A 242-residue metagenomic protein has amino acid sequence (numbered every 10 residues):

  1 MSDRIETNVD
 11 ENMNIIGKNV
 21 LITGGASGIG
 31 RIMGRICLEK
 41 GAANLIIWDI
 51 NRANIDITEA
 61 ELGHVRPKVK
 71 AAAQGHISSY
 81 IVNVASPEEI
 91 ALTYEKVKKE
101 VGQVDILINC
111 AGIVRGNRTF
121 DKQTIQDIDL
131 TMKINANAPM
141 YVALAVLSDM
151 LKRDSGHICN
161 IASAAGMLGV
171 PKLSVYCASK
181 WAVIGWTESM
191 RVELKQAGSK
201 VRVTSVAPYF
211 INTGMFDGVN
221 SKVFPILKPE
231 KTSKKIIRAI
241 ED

Functional and structural regions predicted by a protein language model:
N8-I46: Canonical Rossmann dinucleotide-binding motif of NAD(H)/NADP(H)-dependent dehydrogenases/reductases, specifically
A42-T58: Conserved glycine-rich Rossmann-like NAD(P)H-binding loop of the short-chain dehydrogenase/reductase
R52-A53, Y80-L92, I125: The beta1-alpha1 cofactor-binding region of Rossmann-like NAD(H)/NADP(H)-dependent oxidoreductases
R118-F120, T124-D129: Substrate-binding pocket helix/loop in short-chain dehydrogenase/reductase
A143, S179: Active-site helix of classical SDR
S163: Residue(s) in the substrate-gating loop at a strand-loop-helix junction that position the organic substrate next
E193-D242: SDR active-site lid
